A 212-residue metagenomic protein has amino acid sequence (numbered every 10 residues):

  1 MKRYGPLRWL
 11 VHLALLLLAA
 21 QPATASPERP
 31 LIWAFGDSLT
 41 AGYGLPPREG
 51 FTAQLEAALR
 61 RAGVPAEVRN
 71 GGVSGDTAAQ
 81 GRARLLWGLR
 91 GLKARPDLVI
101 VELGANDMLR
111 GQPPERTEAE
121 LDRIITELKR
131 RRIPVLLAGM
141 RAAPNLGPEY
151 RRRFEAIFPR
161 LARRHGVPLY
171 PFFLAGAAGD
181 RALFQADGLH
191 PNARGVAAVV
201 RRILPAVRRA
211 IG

Functional and structural regions predicted by a protein language model:
K2-V11: Bacterial N-terminal signal peptides that target proteins for export
L10-A20: Bacterial N-terminal signal peptides
T24-D76, R84-R95: Serine-esterase "nucleophile elbow" of acetyl-processing enzymes
P27, V64, A83-G212: Alpha-helical cap/lid subdomain in secreted, periplasmic, or secretory-pathway luminal O-acyl-processing enzymes
G42, D76-A78, N145, G179: Generic structural signal for helix capping and beta-alpha/helix-loop junctions
